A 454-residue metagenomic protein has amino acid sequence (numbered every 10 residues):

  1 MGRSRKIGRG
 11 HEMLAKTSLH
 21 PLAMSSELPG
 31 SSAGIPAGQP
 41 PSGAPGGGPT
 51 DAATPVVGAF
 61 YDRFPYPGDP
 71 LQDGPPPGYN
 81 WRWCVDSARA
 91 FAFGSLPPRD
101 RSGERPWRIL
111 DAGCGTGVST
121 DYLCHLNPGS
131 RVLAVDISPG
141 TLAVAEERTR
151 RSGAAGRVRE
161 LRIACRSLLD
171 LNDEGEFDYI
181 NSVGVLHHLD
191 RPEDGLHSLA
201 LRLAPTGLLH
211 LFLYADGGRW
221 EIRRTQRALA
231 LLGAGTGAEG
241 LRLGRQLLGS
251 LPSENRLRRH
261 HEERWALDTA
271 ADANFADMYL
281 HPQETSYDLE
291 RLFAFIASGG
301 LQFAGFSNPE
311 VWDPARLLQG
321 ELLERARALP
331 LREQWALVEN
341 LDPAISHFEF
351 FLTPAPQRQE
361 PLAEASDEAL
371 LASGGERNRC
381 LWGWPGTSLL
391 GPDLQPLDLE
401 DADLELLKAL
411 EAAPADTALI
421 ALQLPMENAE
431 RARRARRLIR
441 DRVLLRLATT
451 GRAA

Functional and structural regions predicted by a protein language model:
D73-P106: Conserved alpha-helix/loop element of class I SAM-dependent methyltransferases that forms part of the SAM/SAH-binding
P106-G115: Conserved class I S-adenosyl-L-methionine
L110, T120, C124-L169: Class I SAM-dependent methyltransferase SAM/SAH-binding core
D170-Y179: A short acidic, Gly/Pro-enriched loop at the edge of an enzyme's catalytic core that lines a small-molecule cofactor
D178-R191: A short SAM/SAH-binding and catalytic strip from SAM-dependent methyltransferases
E193-P205: A short glycine-rich, Lys/Arg-flanked "PGG" loop and its adjoining helix->strand segment in the class I
L208-L257: Conserved class I S-adenosyl-L-methionine
A328-A409, R436, R446-A454: Acidic, low-complexity/disordered tracts enriched in E/D and polar residues
